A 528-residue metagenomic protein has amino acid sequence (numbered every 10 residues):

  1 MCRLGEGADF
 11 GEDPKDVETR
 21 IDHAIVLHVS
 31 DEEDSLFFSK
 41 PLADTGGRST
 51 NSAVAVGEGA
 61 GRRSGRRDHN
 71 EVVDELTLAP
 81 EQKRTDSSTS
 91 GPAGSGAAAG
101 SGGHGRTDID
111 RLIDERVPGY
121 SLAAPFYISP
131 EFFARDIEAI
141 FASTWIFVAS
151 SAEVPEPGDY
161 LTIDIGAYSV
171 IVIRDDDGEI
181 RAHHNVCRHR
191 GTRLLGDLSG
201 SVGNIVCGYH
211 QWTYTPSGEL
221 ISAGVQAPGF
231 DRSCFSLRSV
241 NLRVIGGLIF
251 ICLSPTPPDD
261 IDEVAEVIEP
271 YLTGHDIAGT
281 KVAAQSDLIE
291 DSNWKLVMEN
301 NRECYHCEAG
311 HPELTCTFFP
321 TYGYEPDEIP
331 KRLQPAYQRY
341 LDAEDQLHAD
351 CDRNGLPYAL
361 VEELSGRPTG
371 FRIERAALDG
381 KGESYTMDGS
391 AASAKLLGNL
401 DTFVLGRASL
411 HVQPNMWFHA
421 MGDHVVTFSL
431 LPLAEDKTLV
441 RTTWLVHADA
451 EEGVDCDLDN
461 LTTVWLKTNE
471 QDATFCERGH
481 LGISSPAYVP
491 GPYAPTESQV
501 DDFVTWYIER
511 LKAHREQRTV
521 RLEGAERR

Functional and structural regions predicted by a protein language model:
L4-R20, E33-G46: Hydrophobic, low-acid, alpha-helix-prone terminal segments
G5-G7, G11, G46-G47, G57-G61 (+3 more regions): Residue-identity detector for glycine
K15-V17, I21, I25-V29, L36-F37 (+2 more regions): Hydrophobic alpha-helical signal/anchor motif
V73-D74, Q82, E153-G274: Rieske [2Fe-2S] iron-sulfur-binding domain
R84-T85, R174, E179, R243 (+1 more regions): C-terminal catalytic domain of Rieske-type non-heme iron oxygenases
D108-A124, A278: Short, contiguous pre-domain boundary segments
L122-I165, V170: Non-catalytic accessory segments flanking enzyme active sites
